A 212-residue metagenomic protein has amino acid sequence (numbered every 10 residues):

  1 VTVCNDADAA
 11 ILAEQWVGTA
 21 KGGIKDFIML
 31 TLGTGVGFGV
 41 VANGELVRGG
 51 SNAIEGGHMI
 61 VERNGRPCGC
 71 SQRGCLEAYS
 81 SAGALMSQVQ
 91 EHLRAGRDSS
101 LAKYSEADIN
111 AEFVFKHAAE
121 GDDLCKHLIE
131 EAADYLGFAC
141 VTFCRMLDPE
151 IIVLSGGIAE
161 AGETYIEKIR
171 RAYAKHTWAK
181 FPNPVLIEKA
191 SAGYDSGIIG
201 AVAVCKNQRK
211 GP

Functional and structural regions predicted by a protein language model:
V1-Q15, I28-L30: ATP-dependent carbohydrate kinase catalytic cores
D6, G33, A201: Active-site glycine-centered loops adjacent to acidic/histidine catalytic or metal-binding residues that shape
A9, T34-G37, R63: Conserved A3 ("GATE") glycine/threonine-rich loop of ANL adenylate-forming enzymes
A13-G23, I60-P212: ATP-binding/phosphotransfer module of carbohydrate and carboxylate kinases, centering on a glycine-rich
D26-T31, G37-G39, G69: Short glycine-aspartate micro-motif
A53-V61: Short, intrinsically disordered, charge-biased short linear motifs at domain edges
